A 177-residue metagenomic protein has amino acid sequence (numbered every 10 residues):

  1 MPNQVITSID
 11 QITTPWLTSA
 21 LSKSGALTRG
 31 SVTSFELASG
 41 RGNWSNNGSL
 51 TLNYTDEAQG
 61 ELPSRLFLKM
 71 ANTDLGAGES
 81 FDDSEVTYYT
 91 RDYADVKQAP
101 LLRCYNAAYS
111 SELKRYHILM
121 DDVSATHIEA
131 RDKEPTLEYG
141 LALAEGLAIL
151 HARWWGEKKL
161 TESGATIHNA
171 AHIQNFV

Functional and structural regions predicted by a protein language model:
M1-E36: Juxta-kinase regulatory segment immediately upstream of eukaryotic protein kinase catalytic domains
L37-V177: Conserved ATP-binding subdomain of kinase catalytic cores across diverse folds
